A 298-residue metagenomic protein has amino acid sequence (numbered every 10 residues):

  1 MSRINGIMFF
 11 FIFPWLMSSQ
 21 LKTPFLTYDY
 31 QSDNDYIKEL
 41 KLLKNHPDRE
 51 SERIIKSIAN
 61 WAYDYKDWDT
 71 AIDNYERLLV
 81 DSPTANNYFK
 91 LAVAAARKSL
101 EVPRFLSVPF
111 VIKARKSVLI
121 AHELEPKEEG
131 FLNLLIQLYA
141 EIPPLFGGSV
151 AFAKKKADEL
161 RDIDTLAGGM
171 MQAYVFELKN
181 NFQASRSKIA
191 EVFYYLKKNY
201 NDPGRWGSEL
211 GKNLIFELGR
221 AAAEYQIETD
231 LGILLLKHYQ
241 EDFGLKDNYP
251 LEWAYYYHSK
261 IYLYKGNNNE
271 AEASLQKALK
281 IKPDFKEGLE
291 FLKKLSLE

Functional and structural regions predicted by a protein language model:
L16-D73, N86, E298: N-terminal leader/linker segments that initiate helical-solenoid repeat arrays
E39-L43, Y75, V118, A157 (+3 more regions): Hydrophobic/aromatic packing residues within the alpha-helices of TPR/SEL1-like helical repeat arrays
L42-E50, L79-Y88, L119-E128, E159-A167 (+2 more regions): Flexible helix-coil transition and linker loops at the boundaries of alpha-helical arrays
S57, K90, R97, L134 (+4 more regions): "A position-specific structural signal for the A-helix of alpha-solenoid helical repeats
A62, A95, Y139, F176 (+4 more regions): Residue at a conserved register position within TPR or TPR-like alpha-solenoid repeats
Y65, K98, I142, G147 (+3 more regions): Structural motif corresponding to the intra-repeat A-B loop/turn of tetratricopeptide repeats
Q137, G204-W253: Alpha-helical adaptor scaffolds
